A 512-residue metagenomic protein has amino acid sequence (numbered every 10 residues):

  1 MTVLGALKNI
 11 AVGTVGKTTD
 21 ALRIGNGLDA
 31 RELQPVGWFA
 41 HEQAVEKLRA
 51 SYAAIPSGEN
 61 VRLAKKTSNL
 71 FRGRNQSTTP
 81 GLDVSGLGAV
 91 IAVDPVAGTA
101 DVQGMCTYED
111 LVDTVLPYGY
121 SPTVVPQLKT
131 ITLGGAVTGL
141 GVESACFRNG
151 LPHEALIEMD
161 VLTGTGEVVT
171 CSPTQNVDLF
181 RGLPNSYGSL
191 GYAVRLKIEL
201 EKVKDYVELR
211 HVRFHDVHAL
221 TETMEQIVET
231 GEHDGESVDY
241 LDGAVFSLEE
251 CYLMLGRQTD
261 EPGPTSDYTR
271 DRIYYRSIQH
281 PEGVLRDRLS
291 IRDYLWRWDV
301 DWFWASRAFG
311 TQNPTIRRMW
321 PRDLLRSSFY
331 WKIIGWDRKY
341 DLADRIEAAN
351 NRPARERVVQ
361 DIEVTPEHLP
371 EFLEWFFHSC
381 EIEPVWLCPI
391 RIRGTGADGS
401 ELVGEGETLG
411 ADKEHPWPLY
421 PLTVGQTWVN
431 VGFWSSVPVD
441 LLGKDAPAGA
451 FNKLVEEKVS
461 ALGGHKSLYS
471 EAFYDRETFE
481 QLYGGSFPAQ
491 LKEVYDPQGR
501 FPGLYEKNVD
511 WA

Functional and structural regions predicted by a protein language model:
M1-L33: Intrinsically disordered, low-structural-confidence terminal and linker regions
V15-K17, A21, G25-N26, K339-A348 (+2 more regions): Activity-critical C-terminal alpha-helical subdomain
P35-T130, A136-A145, L387, V459: Glycine-rich N-terminal segment of FAD-binding domains in flavoprotein oxidoreductases, spanning the beta-loop-helix
R62-L63, D239-F246, R357, I362 (+2 more regions): A short glycine-rich, hydrophobically flanked beta-strand micro-motif that places a catalytic Asp/Glu for divalent metal
L70-A89, A145-G166, Y192-E199: Structural signature of FAD isoalloxazine-binding scaffolds in flavoprotein oxidoreductases
T138, I157-E371, H378-E381: C-terminal substrate-binding/cap subdomain adjacent to the FAD-binding core in PCMH-type and related FAD-linked
M254-T265, S327-S328, I334-D337, N350 (+2 more regions): Short glycine/threonine-rich loop-to-helix capping motif typified by GTGT followed within a few residues by an Asp-Pro
I362-P370, E374-S379, E383, V429-N430 (+1 more regions): Extended C-terminal subregions enriched in glycine
